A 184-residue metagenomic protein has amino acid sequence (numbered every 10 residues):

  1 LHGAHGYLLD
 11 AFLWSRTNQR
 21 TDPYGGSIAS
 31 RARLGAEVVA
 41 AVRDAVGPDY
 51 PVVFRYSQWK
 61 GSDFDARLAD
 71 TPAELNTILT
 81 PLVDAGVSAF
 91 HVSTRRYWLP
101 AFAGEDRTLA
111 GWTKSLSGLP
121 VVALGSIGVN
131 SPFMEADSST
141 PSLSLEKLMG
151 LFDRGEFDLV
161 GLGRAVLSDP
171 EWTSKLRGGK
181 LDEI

Functional and structural regions predicted by a protein language model:
L1-I184: Flavin-dependent oxidoreductase catalytic cores
